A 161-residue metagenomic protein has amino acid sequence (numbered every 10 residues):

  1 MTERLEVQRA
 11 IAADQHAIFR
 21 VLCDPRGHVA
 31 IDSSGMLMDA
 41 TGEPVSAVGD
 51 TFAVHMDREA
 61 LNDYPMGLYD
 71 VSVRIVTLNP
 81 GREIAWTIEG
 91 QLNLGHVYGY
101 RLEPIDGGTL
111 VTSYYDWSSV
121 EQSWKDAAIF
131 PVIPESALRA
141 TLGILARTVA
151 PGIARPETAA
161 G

Functional and structural regions predicted by a protein language model:
M1-A47, G161: Hydrophobic ligand-binding cavity/cleft-lining segments
T2-Q8, T51, D70, E83 (+2 more regions): Intrinsic-disorder/low-complexity, polar/charged segments enriched in Ser/Thr/Lys/Arg/Asp/Glu/Gln
V7-R9, D70-T77, I88, H96-P104: Hydrophobic/aromatic beta-strand elements that line small-molecule binding cavities or substrate pockets in beta-rich
I11, R58, Y115-W117: Hydrophobic beta-strand positions in extracellular immunoglobulin-like domains
A12-H16, E43-V48, V76-R82, R101-L110: A short, structured loop/turn motif at beta-sheet edges
H16-R20, D106-G107, G143, R147: Replace "anionic and nucleotidyl ligands
A40-E89, I144-T158: Glycine-rich portal/gate segments that line the openings of hydrophobic small-molecule binding cavities
A85-A140, P156-E157: Beta-strand/loop substructures that line and gate deep hydrophobic ligand-binding cavities in soluble
